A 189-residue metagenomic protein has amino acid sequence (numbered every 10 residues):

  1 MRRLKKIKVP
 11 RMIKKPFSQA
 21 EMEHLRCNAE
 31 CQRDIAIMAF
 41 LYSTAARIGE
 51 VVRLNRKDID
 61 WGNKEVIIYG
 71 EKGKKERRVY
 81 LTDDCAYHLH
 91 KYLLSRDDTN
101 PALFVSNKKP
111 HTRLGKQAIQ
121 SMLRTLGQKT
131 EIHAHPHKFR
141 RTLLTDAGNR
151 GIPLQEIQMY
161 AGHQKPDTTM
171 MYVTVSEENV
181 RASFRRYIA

Functional and structural regions predicted by a protein language model:
M1-A189: Conserved catalytic core of the tyrosine transesterase superfamily
